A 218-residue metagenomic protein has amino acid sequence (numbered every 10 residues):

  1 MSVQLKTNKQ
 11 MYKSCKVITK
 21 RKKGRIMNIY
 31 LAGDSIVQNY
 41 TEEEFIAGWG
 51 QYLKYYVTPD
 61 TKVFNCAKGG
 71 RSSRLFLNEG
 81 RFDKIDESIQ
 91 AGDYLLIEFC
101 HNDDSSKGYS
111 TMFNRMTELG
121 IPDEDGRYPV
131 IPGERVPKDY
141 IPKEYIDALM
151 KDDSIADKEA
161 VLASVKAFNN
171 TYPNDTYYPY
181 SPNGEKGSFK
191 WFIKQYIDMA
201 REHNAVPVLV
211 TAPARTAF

Functional and structural regions predicted by a protein language model:
V17-K68, D83-L95, G108-I121: Serine-esterase "nucleophile elbow" of acetyl-processing enzymes
S35, R71-S72, N102: Gly/Ser/Thr-rich beta-alpha loop segments that engage phosphate groups in nucleotides
N65-R71, P179-P182: Short, basic, glycine/proline-bearing loop/turn elements
S72-R81: Structural motif
R81-F218: Alpha-helical cap/lid subdomain in secreted, periplasmic, or secretory-pathway luminal O-acyl-processing enzymes
